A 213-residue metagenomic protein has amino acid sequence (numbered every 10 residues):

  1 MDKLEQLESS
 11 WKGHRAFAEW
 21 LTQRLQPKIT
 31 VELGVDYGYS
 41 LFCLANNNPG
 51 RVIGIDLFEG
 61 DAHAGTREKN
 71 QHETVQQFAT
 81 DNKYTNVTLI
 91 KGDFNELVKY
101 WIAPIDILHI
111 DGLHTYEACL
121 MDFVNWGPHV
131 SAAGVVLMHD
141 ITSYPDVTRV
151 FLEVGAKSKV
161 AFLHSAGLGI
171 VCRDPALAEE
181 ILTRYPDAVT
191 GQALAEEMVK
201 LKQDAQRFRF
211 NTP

Functional and structural regions predicted by a protein language model:
D2-P213: S-adenosylmethionine/decaboxylated-SAM
